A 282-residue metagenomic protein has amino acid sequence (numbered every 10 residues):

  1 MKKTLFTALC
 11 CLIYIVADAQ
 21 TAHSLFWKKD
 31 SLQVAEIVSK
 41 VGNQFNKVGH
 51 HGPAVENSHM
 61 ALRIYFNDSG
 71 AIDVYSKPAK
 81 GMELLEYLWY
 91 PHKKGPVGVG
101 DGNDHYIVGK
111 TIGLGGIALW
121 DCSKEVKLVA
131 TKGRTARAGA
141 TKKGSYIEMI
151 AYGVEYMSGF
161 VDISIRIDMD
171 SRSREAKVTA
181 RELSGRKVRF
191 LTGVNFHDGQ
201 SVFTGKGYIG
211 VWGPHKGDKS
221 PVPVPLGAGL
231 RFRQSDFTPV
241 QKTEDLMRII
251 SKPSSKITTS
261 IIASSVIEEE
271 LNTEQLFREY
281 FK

Functional and structural regions predicted by a protein language model:
M1-T21: Bacterial Sec-dependent N-terminal signal peptides
T21-L128: Solvent-exposed N-terminal domain segments of exported/luminal and surface proteins
N46, P53-V55, K132-K142, S201-V202: Short, exposed beta-strand/loop patches in secreted or surface proteins that constitute
G102-S171: Extended, loop-rich substrate-binding clefts of extracytoplasmic carbohydrate-active enzymes
R137-K143, S171-R172, E182-R189, S251-K256: A short, structured loop/turn motif at beta-sheet edges
I163, E175-G205: Acidic (Asp/Glu-rich), glycine- and aromatic
N195, S201-P221: Aromatic sugar-binding interfaces of carbohydrate-active proteins
L226-K282: Beta-strand-rich recognition/accessory modules
